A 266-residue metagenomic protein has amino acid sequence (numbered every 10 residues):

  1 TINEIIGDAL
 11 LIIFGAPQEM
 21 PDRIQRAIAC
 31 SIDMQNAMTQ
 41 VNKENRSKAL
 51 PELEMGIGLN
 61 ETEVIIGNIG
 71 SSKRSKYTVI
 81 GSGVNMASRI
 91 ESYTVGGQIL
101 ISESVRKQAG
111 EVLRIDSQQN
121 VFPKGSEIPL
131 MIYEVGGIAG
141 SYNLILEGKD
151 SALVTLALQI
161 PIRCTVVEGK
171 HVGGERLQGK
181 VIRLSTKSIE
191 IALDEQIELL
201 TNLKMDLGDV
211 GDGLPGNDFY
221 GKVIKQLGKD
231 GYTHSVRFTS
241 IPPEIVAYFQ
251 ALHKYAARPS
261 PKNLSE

Functional and structural regions predicted by a protein language model:
T1-Q18: Conserved helix-loop-beta segment at the catalytic/binding core of cyclic-nucleotide signaling proteins
A16-I57, E61, S82-S88, V95 (+1 more regions): Alpha-helical scaffold within the catalytic cores of cyclic-nucleotide enzymes
P51-G67, N217-I224: A short glycine-enriched loop-to-beta-strand structural element that forms part of the catalytic core of nucleotide
V64, G96-P161, T165-G169: Cytosolic regulatory/linker segments at or just downstream of nucleotide-handling modules in signal-transduction
A109, G173-R176, D209-F219: Short coil-to-beta-strand transition motifs
N143, G148-A152, K229-E266: C-terminal output/interaction extensions
V166-L200, K204-L207, T233-R237: Short strand-loop-strand
